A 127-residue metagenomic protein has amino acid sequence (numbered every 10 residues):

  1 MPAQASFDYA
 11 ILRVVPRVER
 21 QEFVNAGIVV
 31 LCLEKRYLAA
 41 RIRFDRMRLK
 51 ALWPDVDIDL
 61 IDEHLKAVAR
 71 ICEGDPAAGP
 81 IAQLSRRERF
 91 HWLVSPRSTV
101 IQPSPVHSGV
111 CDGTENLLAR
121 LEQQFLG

Functional and structural regions predicted by a protein language model:
M1-G127: Polybasic/polar functional segments that serve as interface/processing modules
